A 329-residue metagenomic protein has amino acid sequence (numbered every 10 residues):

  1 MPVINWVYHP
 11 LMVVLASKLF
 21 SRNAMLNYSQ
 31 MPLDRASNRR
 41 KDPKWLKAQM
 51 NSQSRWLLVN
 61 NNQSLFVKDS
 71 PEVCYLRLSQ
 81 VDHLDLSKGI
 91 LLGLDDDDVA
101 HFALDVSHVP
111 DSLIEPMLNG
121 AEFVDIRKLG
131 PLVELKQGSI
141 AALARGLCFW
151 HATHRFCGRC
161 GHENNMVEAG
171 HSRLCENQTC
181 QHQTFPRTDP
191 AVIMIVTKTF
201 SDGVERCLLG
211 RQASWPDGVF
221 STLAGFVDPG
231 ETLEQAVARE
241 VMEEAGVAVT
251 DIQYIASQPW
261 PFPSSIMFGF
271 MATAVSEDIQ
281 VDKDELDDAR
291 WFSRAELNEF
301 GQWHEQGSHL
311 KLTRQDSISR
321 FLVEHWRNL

Functional and structural regions predicted by a protein language model:
W6-H154, N165-V167, P216-F220, K283-L329: Nudix hydrolase/Nudix homology domain
L143-I193: Cys/His-rich short segments
R173-S221, A248-V249: N-terminal strand-loop-strand
L174, Y254-S264: Beta-rich nucleic-acid/ligand-interaction surfaces
T197, T273-V275, F292-S293: Solvent-exposed residues in well-ordered beta-strands and their adjoining turns, especially edge/terminal strands
P216, P261-S264, Q280: Short glycine/serine/proline-enriched coil/turn segments at secondary-structure junctions
T222-A256, F270, S276-D278: The catalytic Nudix box helix
P263-G269, G301: Short glycine/threonine-rich loop-to-helix capping motif typified by GTGT followed within a few residues by an Asp-Pro
